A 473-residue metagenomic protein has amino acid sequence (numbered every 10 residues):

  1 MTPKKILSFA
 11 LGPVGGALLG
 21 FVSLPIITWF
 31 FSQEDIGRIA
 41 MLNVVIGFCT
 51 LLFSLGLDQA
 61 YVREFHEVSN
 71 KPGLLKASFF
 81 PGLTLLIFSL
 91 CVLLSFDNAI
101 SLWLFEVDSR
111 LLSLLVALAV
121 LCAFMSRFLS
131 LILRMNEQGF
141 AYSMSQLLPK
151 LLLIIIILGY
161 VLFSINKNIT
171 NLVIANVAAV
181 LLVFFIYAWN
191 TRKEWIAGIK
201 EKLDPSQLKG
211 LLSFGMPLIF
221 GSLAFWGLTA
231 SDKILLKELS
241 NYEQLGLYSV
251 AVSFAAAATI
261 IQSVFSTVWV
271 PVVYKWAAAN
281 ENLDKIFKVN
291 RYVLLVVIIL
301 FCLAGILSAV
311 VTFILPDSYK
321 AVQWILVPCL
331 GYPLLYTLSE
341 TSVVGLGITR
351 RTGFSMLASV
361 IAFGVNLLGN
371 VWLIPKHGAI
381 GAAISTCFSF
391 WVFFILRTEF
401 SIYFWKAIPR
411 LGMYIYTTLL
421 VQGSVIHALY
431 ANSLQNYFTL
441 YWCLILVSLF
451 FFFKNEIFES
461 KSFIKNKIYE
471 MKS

Functional and structural regions predicted by a protein language model:
M1-F21, G73-K76, P205-G221, E456-S473: N-terminal membrane topogenesis motif
T2, I169-A175, F185-T229, V272-D284 (+2 more regions): Interhelical loop/hinge segments that connect adjacent transmembrane helices in multipass membrane
T2-D58, L86-L94, A119, I154 (+4 more regions): Signature of the first transmembrane helix
P3, E64-E67, C122-S145, G331-I361 (+1 more regions): Membrane-interface junctions at transmembrane-helix termini in multi-pass inner-membrane proteins
F53-S69, M135, A251-E281, I286-R291 (+1 more regions): Helix-loop junctions and terminal segments of transmembrane helices in multi-pass membrane transport/translocation
F79-F105, I155, G159, F185 (+3 more regions): Alpha-helical transmembrane segments of multi-pass membrane transport and lipid-handling proteins
F80-G221: Hydrophobic transmembrane helix module of multi-pass membrane transport proteins
H427-S473: Membrane-proximal transmembrane or re-entrant/amphipathic helices at the cytosolic face
